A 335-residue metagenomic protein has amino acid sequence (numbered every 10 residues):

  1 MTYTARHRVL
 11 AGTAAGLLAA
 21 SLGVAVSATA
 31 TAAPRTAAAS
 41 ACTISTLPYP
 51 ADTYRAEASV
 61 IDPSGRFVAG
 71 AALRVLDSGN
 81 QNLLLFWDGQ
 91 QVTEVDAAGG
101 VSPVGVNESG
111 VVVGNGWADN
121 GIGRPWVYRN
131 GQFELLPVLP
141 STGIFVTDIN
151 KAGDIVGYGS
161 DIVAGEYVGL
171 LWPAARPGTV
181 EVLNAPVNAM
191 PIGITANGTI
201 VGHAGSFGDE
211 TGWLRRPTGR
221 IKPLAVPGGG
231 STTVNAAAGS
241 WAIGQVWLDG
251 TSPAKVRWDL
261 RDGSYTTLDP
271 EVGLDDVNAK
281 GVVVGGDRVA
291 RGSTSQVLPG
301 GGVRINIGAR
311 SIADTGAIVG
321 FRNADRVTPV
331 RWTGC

Functional and structural regions predicted by a protein language model:
M1-G16: N-terminal export and membrane-targeting signals
R8, G12, G23, A32-C335: Residue-level hotspots at or immediately adjacent to binding/recognition sites across diverse folds
L17-L22, V26: Hydrophobic core
A28-A30: Hydrophobic single-pass membrane-insertion segments
